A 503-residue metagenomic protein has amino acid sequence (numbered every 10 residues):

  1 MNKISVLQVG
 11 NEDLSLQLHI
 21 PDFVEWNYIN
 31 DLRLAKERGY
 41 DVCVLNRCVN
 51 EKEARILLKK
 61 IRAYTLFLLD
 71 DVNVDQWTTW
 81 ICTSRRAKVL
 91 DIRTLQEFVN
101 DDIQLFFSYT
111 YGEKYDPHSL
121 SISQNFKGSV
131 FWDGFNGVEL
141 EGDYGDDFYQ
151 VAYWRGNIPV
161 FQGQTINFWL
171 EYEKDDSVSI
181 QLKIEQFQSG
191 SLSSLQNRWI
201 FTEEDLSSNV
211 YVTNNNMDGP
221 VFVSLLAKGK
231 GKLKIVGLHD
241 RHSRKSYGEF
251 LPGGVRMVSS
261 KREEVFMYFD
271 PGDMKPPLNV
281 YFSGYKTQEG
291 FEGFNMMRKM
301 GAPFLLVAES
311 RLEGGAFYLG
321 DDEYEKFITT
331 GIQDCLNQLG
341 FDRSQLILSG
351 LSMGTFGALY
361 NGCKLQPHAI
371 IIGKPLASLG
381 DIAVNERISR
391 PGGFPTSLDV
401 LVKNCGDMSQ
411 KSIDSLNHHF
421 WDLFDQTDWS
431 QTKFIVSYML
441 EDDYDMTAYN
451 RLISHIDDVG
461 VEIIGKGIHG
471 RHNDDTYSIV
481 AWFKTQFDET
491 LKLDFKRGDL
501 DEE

Functional and structural regions predicted by a protein language model:
G10-I56, K261-D270, S415-F420: A short, well-structured beta->alpha microelement
Y109-G253: Beta-strand-enriched, solvent-exposed domains that form extended recognition/catalytic surfaces
K275-Y285: Short beta-strand element of the alpha/beta-hydrolase
G301-G314: Conserved alpha/beta-hydrolase
Y318-F341: Alpha/beta-hydrolase active-site loop
G340-S352, F356: Alpha/beta-hydrolase fold nucleophile elbow
C363-C405: Hydrolase active-site cap/lid region
P391-G465, G470-D499: The feature captures the conserved acid-bearing segment of alpha/beta-hydrolase catalytic domains
